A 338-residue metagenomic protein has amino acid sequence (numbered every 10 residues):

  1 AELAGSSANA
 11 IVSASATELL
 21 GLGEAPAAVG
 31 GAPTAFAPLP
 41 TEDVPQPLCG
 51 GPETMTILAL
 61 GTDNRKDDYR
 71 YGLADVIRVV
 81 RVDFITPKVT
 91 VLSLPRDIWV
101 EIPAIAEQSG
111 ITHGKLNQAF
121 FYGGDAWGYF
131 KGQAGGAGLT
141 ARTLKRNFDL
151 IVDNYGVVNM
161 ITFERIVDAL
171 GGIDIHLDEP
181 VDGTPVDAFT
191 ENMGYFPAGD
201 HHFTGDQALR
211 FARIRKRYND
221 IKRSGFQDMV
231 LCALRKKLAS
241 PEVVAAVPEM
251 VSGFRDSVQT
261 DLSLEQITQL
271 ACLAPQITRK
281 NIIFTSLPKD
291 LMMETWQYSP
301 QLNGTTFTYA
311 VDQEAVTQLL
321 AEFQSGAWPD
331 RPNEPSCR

Functional and structural regions predicted by a protein language model:
A1-R338: Non-catalytic, solvent-exposed segments at the cell envelope interface
